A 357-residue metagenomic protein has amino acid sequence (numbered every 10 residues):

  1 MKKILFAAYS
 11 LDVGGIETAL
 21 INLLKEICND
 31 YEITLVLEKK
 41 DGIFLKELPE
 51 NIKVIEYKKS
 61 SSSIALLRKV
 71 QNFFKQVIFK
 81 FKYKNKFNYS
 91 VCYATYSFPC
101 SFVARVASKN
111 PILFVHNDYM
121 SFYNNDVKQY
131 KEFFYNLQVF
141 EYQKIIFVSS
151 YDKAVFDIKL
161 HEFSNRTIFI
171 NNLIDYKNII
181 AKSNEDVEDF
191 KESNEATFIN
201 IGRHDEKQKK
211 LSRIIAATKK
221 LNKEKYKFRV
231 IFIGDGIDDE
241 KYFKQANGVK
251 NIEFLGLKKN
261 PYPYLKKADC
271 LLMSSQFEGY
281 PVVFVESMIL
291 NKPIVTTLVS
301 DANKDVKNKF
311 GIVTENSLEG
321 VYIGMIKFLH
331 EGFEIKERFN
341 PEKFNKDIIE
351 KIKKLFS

Functional and structural regions predicted by a protein language model:
F6-V13, E26-V70, D152-F163, F169 (+2 more regions): N-terminal strand-loop element at the rim of the active site of nucleotide-sugar-dependent glycosyltransferases
G14-N22, A196-K220, I237-E240: A conserved mid-protein helix/loop that constitutes part of the nucleotide-sugar donor-binding site
V77-K86, K128-I145: Membrane-proximal helix-turn-helix segments that form the acceptor-binding/catalytic region of lipid-linked
Y89-K109, M120: An aromatic- and histidine-rich active-site surface loop
C100-F102, E141-T167, I174: A short, active-site helix/loop in glycosyltransferases that binds the activated sugar's phosphate group
L257, Q276: Aromatic "clamp/platform" in nucleotide-sugar-dependent glycosyltransferases that forms part of the donor/acceptor
P293-T296: Short hydrophobic beta-strand element within catalytic cores of glycosyltransferases and related nucleotide-activated
N308-L318, K327-H330: Conserved acidic donor-binding segment of nucleotide-sugar-dependent glycosyltransferases
